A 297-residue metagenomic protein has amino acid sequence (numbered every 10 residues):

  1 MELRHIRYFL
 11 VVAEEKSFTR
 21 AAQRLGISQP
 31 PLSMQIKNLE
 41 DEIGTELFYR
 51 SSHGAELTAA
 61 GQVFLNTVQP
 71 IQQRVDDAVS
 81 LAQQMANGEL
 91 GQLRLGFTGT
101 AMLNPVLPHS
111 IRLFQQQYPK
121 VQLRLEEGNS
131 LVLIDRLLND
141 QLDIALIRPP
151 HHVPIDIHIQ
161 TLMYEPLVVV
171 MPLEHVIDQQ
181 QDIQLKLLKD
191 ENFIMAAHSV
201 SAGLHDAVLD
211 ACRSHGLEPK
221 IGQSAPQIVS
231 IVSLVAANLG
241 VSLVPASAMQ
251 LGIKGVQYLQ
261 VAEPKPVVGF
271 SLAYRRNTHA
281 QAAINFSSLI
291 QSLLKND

Functional and structural regions predicted by a protein language model:
V12-S28: Short helix-boundary/capping micro-motifs
Q29-P30, S80, A86-Y118, Q122-E126 (+2 more regions): N-terminal winged-helix
E40-Q62: A short LG(V/I)-centered, amphipathic sequence patch enriched for acidic residue(s) preceding the LG motif
M85, H109-L113, R124, S130-L167 (+4 more regions): Short beta-strand-centered segments that line the small-molecule binding cleft or hinge of alpha/beta clamshell
P105, E191-H215, A280, D297: Secondary-structure junction motif
N129-L142, S199-V256: Hydrophobic hinge/microswitch elements
P154-Q160, E165-P166, V229-N277: Beta-alpha-beta core module
H158-H198, V267-N277, L289-Q291: Hydrophobic/proline-rich hinge and linker segments of small-molecule sensing/allosteric domains, predominantly
